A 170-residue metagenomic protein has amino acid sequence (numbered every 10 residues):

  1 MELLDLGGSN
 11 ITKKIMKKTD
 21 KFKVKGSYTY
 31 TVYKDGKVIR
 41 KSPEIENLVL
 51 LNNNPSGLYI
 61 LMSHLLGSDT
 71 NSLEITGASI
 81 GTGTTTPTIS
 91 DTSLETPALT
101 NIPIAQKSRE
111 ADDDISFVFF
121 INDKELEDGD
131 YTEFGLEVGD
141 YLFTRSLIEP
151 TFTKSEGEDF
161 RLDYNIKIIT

Functional and structural regions predicted by a protein language model:
M1-Y131, V138-T170: Small cysteine-rich, disulfide-bonded extracellular modules of the LU/uPAR three-finger superfamily and closely related
